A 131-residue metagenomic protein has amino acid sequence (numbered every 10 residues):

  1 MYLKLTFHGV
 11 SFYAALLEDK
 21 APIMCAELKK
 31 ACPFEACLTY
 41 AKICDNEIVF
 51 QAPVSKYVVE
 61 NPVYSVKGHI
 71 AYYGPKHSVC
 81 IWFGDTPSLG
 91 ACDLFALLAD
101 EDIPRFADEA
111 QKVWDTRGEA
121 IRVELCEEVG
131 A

Functional and structural regions predicted by a protein language model:
M1-F7, A71: A short beta-strand micro-motif
G9-Y13: Short, mixed charged/polar active-site loops that provide acid/base catalysis or chelate metal/phosphate cofactors
A14-A131: Glycine-rich active-site loops that engage anionic ligands at enzyme catalytic sites
